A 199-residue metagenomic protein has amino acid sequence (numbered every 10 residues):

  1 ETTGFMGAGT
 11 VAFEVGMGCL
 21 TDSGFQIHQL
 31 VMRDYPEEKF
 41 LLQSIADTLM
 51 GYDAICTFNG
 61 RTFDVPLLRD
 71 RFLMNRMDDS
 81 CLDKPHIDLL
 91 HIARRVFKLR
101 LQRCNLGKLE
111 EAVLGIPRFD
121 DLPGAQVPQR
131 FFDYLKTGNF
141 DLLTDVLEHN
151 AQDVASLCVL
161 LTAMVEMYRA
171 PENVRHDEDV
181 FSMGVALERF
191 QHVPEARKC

Functional and structural regions predicted by a protein language model:
E1-T10: Entry/capping segment at the start of metal-dependent catalytic domains with acidic active-site entry clusters
T2, Q29-M32, L142: Surface-exposed cleft-lining segments at the edges of enzyme active sites
G9-F13, R69-F72: Short, glycine/charged-enriched secondary-structure capping and boundary segments
T10-S23: Short conserved beta-strand segments at catalytic cores or DNA/RNA-binding microdomains of nucleic-acid binding
F25-V113: Conserved DEDDh/DEDDy metal-dependent 3′-5′ exonuclease domain
L101, L106-V174: Acidic, Mg2+-coordinating catalytic module of metal-dependent nucleases/exonucleases that use a two-metal-ion mechanism
N173-C199: Alpha-helical segment of the N-proximal tetratricopeptide repeat
